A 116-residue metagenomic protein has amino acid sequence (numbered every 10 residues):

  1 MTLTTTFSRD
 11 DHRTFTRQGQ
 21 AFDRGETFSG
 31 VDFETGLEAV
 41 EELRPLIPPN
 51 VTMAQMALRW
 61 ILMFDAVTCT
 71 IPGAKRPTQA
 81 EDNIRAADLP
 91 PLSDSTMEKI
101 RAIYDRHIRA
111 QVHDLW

Functional and structural regions predicted by a protein language model:
M1-L46, A110-L115: Glycine-rich, positively charged active-site loop/lid region within alpha/beta enzyme cores that binds and organizes
S29-D88: Conserved short secondary-structure transition element at the edge of the structured enzyme core that lines
L62-M63, G73, P77-W116: C-terminal amphipathic alpha-helical "assembly" element that mediates oligomerization/partner interfaces or acts as
